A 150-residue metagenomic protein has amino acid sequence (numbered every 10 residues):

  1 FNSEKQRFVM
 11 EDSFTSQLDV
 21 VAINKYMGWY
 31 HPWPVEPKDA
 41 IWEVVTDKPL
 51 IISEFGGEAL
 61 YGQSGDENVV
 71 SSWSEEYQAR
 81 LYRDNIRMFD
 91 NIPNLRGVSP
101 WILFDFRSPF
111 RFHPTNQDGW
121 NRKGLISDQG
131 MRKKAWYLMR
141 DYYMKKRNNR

Functional and structural regions predicted by a protein language model:
F1-S3, E11-R150: Substrate-binding clefts and catalytic carboxylate motifs of secreted carbohydrate-active enzymes
Q6: Conserved RecA-like ASCE ATPase "motif II neighborhood" in helicase/translocase motors
